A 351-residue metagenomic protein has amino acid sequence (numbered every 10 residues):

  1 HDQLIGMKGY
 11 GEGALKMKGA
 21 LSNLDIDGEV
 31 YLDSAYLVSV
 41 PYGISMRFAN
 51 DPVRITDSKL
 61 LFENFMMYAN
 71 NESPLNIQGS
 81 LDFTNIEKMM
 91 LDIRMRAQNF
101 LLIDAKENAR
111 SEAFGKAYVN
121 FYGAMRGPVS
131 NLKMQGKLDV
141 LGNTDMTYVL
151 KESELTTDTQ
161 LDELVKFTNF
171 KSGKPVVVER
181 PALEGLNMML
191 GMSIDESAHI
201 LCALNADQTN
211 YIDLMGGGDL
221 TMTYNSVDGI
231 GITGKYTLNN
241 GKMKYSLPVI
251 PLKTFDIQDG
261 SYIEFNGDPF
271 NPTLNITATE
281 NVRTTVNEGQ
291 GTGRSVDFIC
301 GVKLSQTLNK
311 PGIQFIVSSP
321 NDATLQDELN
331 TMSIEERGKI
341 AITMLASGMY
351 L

Functional and structural regions predicted by a protein language model:
I5-A14, G28, L32-L351: Strand-loop-strand
L24: Acidic, carboxylate-rich catalytic segments that either coordinate divalent cations
